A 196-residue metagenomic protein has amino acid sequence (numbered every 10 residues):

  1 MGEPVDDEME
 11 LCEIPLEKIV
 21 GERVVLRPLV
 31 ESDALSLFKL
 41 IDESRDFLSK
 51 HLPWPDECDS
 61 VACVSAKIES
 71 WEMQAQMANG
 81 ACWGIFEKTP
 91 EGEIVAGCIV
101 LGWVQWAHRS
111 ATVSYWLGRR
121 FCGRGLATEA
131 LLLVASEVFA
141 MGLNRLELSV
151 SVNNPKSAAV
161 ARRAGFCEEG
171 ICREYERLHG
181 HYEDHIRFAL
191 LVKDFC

Functional and structural regions predicted by a protein language model:
M1-S36, L40-F47, C82-C196: Acyl-donor (CoA/ACP) binding surface of acyl/acetyltransferases
E31, D42, C58-S65, N79: Generic alpha-helical scaffold signal
S49-S70: Conserved GNAT-fold acetyl-CoA-binding loop/helix
Q74-A78: Soluble sensory domains of the PAS superfamily and closely related sensory modules
